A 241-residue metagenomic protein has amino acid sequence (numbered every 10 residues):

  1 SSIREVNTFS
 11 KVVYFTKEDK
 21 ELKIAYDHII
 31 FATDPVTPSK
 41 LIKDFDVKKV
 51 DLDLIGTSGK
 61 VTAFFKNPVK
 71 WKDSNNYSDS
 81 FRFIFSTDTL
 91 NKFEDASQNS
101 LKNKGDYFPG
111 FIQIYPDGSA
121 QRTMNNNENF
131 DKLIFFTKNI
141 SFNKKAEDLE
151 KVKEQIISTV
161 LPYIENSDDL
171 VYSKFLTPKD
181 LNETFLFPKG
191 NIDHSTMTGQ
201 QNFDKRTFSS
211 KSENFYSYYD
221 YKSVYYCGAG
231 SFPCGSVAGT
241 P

Functional and structural regions predicted by a protein language model:
S1: Conserved redox-cofactor binding core of oxidoreductases
R4-N126: Mid-domain catalytic core of redox enzymes that form a hydrophobic substrate pocket/lid adjacent to a catalytic redox
I30, V61, L133, Y225-C227: Hydrophobic/aromatic beta-strand patches that form the interior of the parallel beta-sheet core in alpha/beta enzyme
V36, K40, F64-K66, N127-S158: Conserved FAD/dinucleotide-binding core of flavoprotein oxidoreductases
K48-L52, A229-C234: A short glycine/serine-rich beta->alpha loop
S58, K138-A146, Y225-S231: Glycine- and acidic
A120-F130, E213-D220: Short glycine/proline-enriched loop/turn "hinge" motifs that connect secondary-structure elements and lie
E165-P233: A glycine-rich dinucleotide-binding beta-alpha-beta segment and adjacent secondary-structure elements that constitute
